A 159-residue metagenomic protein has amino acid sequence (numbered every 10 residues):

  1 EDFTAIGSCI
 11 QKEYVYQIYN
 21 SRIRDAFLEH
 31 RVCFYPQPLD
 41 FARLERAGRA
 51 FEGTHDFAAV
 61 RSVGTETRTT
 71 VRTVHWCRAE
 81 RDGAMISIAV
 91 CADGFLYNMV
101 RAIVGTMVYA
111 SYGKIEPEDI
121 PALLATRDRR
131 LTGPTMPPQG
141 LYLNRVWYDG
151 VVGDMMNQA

Functional and structural regions predicted by a protein language model:
E1-A159: Structured-RNA-binding interfaces characteristic of tRNA pseudouridine synthases
